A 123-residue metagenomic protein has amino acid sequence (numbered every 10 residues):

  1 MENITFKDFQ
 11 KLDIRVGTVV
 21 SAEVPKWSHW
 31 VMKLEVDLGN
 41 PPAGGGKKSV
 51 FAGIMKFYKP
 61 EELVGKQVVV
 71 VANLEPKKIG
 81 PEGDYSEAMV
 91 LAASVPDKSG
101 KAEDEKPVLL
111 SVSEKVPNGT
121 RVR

Functional and structural regions predicted by a protein language model:
M1-R123: Phosphate-backbone binding interfaces of nucleic-acid-interacting proteins
